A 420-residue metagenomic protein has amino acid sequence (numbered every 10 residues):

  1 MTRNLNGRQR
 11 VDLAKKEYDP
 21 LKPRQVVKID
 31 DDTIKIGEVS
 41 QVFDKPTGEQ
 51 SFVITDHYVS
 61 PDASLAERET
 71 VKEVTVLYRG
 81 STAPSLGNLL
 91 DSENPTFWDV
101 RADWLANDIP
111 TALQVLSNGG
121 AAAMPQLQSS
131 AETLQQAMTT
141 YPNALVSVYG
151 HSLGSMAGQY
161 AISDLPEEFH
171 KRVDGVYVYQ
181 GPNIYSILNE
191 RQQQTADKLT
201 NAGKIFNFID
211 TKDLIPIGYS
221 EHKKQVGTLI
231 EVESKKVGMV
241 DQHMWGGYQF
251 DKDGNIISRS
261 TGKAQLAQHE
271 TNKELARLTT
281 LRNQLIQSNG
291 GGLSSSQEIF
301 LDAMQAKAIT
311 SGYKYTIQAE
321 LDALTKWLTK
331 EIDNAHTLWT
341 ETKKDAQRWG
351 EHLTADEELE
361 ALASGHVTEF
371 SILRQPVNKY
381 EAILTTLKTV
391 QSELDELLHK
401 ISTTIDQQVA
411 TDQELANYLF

Functional and structural regions predicted by a protein language model:
T2-L5, Q9, K22-Y149, E167-G175 (+3 more regions): A conserved cap/lid and substrate-binding interface adjacent to the catalytic center of lipid-processing enzymes
T82, A122, Q136, L188-K198 (+2 more regions): Glycine-biased, small-residue-rich flexible motifs in mid-sequence functional cores and linkers
G150-G154, G158: Gly/Ala-rich beta-loop-alpha elbow adjacent to hydrolase catalytic centers
A157-E167: Short glycine-enriched nucleophile-adjacent loop and the immediately C-terminal alpha-helix near the catalytic center
S163, Y179, N201-K204: Predominantly extracellular beta-rich ligand-binding scaffolds that present long acidic/polar faces for carbohydrate
V176-Y185, D210-L214: Active-site nucleophile loop of the alpha/beta-hydrolase fold
H222-F420: N-terminal secretion-targeting helices of virulence/extracellular proteins, encompassing both classical Sec signal
